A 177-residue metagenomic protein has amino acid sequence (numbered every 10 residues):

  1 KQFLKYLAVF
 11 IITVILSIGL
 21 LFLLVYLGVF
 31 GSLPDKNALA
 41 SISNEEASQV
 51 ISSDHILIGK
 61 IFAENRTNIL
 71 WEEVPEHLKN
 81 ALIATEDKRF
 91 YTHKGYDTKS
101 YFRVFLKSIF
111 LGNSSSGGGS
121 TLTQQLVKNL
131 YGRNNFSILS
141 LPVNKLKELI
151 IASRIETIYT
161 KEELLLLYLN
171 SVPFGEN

Functional and structural regions predicted by a protein language model:
K1-I51, R89, I109: N-terminal type II signal-anchor transmembrane helix that functions as the membrane-insertion/stop-transfer segment
N44-A47, I51-N177: Peptidoglycan glycan-strand catalytic modules in the bacterial/periplasmic cell-wall system
